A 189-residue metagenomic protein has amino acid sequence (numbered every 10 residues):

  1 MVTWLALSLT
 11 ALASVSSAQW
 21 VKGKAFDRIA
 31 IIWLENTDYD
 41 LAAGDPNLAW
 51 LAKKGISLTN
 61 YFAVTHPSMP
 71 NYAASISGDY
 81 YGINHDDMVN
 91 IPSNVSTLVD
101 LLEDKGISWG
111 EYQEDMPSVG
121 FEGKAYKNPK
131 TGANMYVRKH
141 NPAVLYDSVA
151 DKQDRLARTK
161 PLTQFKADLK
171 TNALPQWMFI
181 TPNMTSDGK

Functional and structural regions predicted by a protein language model:
M1-A18: Fungal secretory targeting signals
A18-K189: N-terminal pro-sequences and low-complexity stem/linker regions of secreted or lumenal proteins
